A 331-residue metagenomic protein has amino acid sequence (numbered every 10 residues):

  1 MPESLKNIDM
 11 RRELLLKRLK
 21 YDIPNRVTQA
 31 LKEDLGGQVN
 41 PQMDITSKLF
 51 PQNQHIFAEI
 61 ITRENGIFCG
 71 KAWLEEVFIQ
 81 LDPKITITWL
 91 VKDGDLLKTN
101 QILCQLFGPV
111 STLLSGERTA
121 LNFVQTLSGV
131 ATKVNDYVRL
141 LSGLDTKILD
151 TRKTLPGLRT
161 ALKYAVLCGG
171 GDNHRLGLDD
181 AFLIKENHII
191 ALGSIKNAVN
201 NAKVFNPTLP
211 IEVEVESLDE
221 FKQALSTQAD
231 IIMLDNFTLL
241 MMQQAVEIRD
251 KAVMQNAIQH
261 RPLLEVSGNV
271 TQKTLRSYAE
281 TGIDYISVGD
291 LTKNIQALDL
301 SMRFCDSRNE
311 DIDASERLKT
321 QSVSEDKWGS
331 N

Functional and structural regions predicted by a protein language model:
P2-T227, I231, Q243-I248, L263-V266 (+4 more regions): Acidic/glycine-rich phosphate/pyrophosphate-binding loops and surrounding catalytic core that coordinate Mg2+
L234: Active-site core of metal-dependent hydrolases
F237: Positively charged, low-complexity, intrinsically disordered RNA-binding extensions
S301-D306, E310: Active-site loop ensemble at the mouth of alpha/beta enzyme cores that anchors a bound cofactor
